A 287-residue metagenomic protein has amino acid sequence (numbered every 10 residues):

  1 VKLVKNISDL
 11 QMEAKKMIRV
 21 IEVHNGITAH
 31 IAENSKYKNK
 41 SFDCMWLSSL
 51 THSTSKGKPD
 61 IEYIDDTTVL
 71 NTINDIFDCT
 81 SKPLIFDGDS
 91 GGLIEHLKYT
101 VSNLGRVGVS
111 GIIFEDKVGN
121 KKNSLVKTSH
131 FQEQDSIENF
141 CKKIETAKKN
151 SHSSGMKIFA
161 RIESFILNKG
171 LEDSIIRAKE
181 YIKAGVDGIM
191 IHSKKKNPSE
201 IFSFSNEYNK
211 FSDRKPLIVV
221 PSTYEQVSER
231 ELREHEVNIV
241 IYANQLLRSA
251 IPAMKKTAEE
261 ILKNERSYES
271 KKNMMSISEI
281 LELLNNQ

Functional and structural regions predicted by a protein language model:
K2-S222, Q226-I241, S249, K255 (+1 more regions): Alpha/beta enzyme core
I27, Q245-Q287: Extended, intrinsically disordered, low-complexity segments
